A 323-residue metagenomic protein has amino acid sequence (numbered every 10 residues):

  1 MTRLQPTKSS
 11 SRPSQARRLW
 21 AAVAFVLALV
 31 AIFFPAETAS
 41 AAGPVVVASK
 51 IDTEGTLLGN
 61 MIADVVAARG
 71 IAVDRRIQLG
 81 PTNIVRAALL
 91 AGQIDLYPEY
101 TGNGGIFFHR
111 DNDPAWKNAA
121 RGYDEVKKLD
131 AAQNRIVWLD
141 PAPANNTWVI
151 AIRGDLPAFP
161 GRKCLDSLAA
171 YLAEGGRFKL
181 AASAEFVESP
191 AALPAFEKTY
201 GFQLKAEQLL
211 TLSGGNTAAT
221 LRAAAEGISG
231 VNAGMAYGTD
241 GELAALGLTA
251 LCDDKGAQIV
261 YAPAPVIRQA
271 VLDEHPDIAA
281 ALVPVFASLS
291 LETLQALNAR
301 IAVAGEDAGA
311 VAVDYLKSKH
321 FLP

Functional and structural regions predicted by a protein language model:
A21-F34: Bacterial N-terminal signal peptides
A42-E54, A72-I77, G176-A181: Short, well-ordered beta-strand elements
T53-A72, P194, K198-Y200: Short, polar/charged alpha-helical segment
P81-D113, D124-K127, A218-A223, G238-G247: Pocket-flanking alpha-helical
F108-L139, Q203, I228-G230, G241-K255: Ligand-binding "clamshell"
A120-K179, Q269, A287-L291: A conserved helix-loop-strand patch within extracytoplasmic ligand-binding domains of the periplasmic binding
Q133-I136, A142-I150, L210-G214, G241-F286: Periplasmic-binding protein-like
E174-D253: Ligand-binding pocket segment of bilobal, Venus flytrap-like solute-binding proteins
